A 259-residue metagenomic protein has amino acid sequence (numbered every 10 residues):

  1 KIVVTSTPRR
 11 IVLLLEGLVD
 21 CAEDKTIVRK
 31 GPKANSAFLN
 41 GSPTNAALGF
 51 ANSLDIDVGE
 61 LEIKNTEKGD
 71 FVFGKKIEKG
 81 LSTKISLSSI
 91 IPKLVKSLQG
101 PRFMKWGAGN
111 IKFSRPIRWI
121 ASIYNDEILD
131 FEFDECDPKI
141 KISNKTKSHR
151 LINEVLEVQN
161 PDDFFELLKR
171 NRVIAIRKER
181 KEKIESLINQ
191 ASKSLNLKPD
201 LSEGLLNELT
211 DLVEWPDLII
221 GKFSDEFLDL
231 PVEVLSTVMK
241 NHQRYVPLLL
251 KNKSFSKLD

Functional and structural regions predicted by a protein language model:
K1-Y245, L249-K253: Long, basic N-terminal domains or extensions that often function in RNA/ssDNA interaction or organelle/cellular
L258-D259: Structured, charged N-terminal subsegments at the starts of enzyme catalytic cores and at intra-chain domain/subunit
